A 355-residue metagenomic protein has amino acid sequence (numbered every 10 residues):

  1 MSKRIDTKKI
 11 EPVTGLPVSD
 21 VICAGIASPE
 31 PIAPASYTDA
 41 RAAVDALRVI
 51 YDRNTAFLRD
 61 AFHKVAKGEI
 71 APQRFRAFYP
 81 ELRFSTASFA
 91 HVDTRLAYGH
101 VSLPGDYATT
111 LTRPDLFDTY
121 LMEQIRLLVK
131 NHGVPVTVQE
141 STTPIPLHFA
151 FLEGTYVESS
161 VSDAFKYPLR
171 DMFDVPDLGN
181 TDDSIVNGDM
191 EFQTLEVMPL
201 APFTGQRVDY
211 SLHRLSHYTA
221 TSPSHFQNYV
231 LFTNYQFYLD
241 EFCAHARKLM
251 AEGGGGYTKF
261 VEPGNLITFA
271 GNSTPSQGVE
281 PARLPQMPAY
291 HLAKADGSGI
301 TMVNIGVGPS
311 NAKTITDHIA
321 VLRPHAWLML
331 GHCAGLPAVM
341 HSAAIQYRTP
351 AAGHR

Functional and structural regions predicted by a protein language model:
S2-A326, A334-R355: Accessory terminal and edge-of-domain segments that mediate assembly/interaction and cofactor placement around
